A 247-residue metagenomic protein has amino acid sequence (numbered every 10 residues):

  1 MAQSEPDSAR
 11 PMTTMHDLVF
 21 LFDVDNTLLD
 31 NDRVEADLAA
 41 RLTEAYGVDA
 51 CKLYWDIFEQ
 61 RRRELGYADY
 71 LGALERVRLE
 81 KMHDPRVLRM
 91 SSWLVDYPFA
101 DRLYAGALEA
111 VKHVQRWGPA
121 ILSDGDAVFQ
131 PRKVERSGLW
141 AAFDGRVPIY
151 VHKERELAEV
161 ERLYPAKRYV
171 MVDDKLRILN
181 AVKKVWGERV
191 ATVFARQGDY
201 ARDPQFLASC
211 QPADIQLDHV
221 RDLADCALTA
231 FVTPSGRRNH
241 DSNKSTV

Functional and structural regions predicted by a protein language model:
A2-H16, E135-M171, K175-V247: Asp-based, Mg2+/Mn2+-dependent phosphohydrolase catalytic module
R10-D56: Active-site neighborhood of HAD-like aspartate-dependent phosphohydrolases
L21-D23, L122, M171-V172: Generic enzyme active-site microenvironment
T27, V34, A127-V128, R177 (+1 more regions): Conserved Rossmann-like nucleotide-cofactor binding loop
L28, P119, M171: Conserved SAM-binding loop
V34, R41, A45-C51, F58-V95 (+2 more regions): A metal-dependent, Asp-based hydrolase signature
S92-I121, E154: Short, acidic loop-to-helix structural element flanking the phosphoryl-transfer center in phosphate-processing enzymes
V111-A120, D124-P148: Substrate-recognition/cap helix-loop segment adjacent to the acidic, metal-dependent catalytic center of Asp-based
